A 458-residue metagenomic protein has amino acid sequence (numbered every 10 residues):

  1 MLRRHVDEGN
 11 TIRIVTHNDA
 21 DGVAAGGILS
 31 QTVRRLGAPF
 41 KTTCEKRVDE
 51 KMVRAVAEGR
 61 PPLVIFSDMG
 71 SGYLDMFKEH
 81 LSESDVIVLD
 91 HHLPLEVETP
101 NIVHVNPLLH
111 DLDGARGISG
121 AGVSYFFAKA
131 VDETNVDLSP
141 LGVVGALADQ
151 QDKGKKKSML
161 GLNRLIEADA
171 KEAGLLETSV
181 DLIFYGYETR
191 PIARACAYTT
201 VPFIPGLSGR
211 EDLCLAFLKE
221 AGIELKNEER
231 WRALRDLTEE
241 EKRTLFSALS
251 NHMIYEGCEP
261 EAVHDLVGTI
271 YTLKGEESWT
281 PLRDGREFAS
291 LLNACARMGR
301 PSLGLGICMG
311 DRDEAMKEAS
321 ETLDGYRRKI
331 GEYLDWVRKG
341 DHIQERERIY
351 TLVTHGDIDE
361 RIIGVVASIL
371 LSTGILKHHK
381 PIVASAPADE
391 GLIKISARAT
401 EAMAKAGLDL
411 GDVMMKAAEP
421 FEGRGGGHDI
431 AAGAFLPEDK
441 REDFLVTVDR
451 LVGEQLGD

Functional and structural regions predicted by a protein language model:
M1-L291, C295-D458: Replace "Mg2+/Mn2+-dependent" with "divalent metal-dependent
